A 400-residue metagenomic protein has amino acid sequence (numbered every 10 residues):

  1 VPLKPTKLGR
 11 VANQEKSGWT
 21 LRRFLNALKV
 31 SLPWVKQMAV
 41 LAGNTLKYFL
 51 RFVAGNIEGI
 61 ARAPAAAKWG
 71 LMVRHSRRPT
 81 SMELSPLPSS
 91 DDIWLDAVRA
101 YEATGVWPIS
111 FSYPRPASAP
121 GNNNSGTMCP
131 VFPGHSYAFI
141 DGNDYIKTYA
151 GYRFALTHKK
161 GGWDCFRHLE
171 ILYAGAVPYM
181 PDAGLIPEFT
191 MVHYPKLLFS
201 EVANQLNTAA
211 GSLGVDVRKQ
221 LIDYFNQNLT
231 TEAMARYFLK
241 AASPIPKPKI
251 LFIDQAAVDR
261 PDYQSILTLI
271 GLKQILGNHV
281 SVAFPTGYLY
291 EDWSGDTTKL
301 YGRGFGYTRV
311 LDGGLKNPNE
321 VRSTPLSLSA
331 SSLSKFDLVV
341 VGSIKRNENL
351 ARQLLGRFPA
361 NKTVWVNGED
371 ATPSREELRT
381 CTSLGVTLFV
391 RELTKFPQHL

Functional and structural regions predicted by a protein language model:
V1-L3, A65, W69-P88, D92 (+1 more regions): Extended catalytic core of nucleotide-activated donor transferases of GT-like folds
L3-G105: Membrane-proximal basic amphipathic "stem/tether" segments
M82-A150, A257-L276, S281, P285: Conserved catalytic-core segment of nucleotide-activated headgroup transferases in glycan assembly
M82-S85, I93, G134-Y137, E188 (+3 more regions): Structural boundary micro-motifs
Y113-N123, I146-K147, F238-K247, L328-S331: Short boundary motifs at domain starts and secondary-structure transition points
F132-Y137, A155-H158, V310-R322: Short, flexible loop segments at the rims of nucleotide/cofactor-binding pockets, characterized by
P133, G142-P246, D254-Q255, I266-T268 (+2 more regions): Catalytic binding pocket for nucleotide-activated donors in carbohydrate/polymer assembly enzymes
